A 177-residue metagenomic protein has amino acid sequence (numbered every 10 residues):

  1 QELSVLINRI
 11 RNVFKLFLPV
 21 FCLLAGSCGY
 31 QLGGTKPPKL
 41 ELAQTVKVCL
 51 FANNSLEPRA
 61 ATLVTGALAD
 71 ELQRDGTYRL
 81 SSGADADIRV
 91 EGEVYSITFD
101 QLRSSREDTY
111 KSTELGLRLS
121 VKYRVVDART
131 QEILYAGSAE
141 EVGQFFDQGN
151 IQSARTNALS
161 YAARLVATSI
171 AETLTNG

Functional and structural regions predicted by a protein language model:
E2-S27: Sec-dependent bacterial lipoprotein signal peptides
F21-C22, F51-A52, A60-A67, V90-T98 (+1 more regions): N-terminal start-of-chain detector that recognizes signal peptides and the immediate post-cleavage beginning
S27-D70, T77, S82-D85, R129 (+3 more regions): A structural "domain/chain start" motif
S55-G66, S112, G116, Q152-L165: Soluble non-cytosolic domains of exported or imported proteins
R74-R79, A84-L134, G143-N157: Surface-exposed short loop/turn segments
A136-S138: Residue-level detector of high-confidence beta-strand sites
